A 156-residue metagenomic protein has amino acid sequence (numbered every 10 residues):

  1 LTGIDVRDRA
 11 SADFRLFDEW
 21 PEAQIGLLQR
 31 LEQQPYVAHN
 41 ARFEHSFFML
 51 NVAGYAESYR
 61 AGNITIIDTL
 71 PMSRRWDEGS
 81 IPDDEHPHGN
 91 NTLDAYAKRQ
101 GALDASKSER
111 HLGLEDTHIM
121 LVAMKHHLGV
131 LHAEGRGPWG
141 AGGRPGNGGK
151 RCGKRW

Functional and structural regions predicted by a protein language model:
L1-R9, L28-W156: Metal-dependent phosphoesterase core characteristic of DEDDh/y 3'-5' exonuclease domains
F14-Q33: Short, acidic loop-to-helix structural element flanking the phosphoryl-transfer center in phosphate-processing enzymes
